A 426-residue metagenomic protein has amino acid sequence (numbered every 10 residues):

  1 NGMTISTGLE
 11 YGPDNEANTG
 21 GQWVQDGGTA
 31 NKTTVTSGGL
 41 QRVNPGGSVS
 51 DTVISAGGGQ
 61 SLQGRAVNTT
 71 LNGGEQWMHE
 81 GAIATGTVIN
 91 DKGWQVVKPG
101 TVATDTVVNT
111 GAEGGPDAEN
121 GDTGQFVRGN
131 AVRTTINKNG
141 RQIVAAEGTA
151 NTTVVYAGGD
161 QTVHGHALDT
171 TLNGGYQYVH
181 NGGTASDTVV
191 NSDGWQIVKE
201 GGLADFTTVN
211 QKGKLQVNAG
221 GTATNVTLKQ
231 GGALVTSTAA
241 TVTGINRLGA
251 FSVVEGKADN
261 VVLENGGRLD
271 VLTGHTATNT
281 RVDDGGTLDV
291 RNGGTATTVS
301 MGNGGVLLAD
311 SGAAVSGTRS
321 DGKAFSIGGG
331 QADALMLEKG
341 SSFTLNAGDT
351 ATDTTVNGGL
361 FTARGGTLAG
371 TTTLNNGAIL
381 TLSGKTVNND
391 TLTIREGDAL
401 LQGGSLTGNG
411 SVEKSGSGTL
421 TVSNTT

Functional and structural regions predicted by a protein language model:
N1-T426: Beta-strand-rich extracellular passenger or scaffold domains
